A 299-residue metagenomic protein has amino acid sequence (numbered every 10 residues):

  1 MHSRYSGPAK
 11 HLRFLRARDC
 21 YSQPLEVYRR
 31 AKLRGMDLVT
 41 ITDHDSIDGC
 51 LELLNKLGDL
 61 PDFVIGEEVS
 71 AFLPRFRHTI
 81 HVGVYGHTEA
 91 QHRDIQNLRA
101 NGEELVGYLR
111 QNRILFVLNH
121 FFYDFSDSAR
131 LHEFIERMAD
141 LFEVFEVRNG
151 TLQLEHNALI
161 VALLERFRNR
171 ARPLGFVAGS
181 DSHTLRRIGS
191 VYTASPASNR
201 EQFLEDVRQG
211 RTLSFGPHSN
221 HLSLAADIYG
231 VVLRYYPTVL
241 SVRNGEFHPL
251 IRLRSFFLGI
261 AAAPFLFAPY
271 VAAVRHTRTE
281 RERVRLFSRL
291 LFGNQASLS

Functional and structural regions predicted by a protein language model:
M1-R18, E89-Y192, R254-S299: Domain-core and long-helix interface of multi-subunit machines
M1-R77, H276-S299: An N-terminally biased module of ancient metal coordination in phosphate/nucleic-acid-related enzymes
L57-L60, H81-Y85, F134-R137, A194-A197: Short, hinge-like loop/turn segments at secondary-structure boundaries
V64, E68, M138-G150, R200-L204 (+1 more regions): Acidic, His- and aromatic-enriched active-site or binding-groove loops in soluble protein domains that engage sugars
E68-A71, F76, H81-E89, V117-S126: Conserved catalytic scaffold of divalent metal-dependent phosphoesterases
F72-T79, L154-H156, I188, L204-R208: Short, charged, surface-exposed secondary-structure boundary motifs
S182-V239: Binuclear metal-dependent phosphoesterase catalytic core
A226-F267: Charged/polar low-complexity intrinsically disordered segments, enriched in acidic residues
